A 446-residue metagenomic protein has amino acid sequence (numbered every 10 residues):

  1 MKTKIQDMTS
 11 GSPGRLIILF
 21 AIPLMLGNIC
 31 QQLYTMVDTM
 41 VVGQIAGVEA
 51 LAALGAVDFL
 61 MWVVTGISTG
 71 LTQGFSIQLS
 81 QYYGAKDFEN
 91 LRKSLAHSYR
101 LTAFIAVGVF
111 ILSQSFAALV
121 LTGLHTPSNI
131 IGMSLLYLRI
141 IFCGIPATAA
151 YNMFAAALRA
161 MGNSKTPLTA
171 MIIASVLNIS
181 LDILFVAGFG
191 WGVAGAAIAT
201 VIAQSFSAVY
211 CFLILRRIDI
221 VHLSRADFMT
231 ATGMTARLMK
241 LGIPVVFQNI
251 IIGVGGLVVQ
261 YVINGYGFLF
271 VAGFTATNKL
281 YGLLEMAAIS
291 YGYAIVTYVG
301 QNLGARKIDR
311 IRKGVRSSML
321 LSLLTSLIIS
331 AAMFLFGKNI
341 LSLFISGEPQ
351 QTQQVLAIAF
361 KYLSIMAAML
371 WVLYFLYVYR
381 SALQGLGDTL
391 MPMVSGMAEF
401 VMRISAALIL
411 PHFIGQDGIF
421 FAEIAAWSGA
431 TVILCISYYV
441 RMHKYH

Functional and structural regions predicted by a protein language model:
M1-A21, L79-G144, G188-I243, V299-A368 (+1 more regions): Short alpha-helical transmembrane segments in multi-pass integral membrane proteins
M8-I45, W62-G74, Q78, A103-F110 (+4 more regions): N-terminal transmembrane alpha-helices
L19-D38, I140, Y151, A174 (+4 more regions): Transmembrane helical elements of multi-pass membrane transporters/channels
L24, N28, M40, I77 (+15 more regions): Transmembrane alpha-helix boundary and packing residues in multipass membrane permease domains and related
L33-A52, L121-S128, L184-W191, I250-L283 (+3 more regions): Helix-terminus/linker motif at the lipid-water interface of multi-pass membrane proteins
L51-I111, T148-P167, F274-G337, L373-S395: Small-residue-rich hydrophobic transmembrane alpha-helices
V63, N178-D182, A208-F212, L283-M286 (+3 more regions): Hydrophobic transmembrane alpha-helices of multi-pass small-molecule transporters
T72, I140-R159, P167-S175, A196-V209 (+4 more regions): Short runs within selected transmembrane alpha-helices of multi-pass transporters and secretion channels
